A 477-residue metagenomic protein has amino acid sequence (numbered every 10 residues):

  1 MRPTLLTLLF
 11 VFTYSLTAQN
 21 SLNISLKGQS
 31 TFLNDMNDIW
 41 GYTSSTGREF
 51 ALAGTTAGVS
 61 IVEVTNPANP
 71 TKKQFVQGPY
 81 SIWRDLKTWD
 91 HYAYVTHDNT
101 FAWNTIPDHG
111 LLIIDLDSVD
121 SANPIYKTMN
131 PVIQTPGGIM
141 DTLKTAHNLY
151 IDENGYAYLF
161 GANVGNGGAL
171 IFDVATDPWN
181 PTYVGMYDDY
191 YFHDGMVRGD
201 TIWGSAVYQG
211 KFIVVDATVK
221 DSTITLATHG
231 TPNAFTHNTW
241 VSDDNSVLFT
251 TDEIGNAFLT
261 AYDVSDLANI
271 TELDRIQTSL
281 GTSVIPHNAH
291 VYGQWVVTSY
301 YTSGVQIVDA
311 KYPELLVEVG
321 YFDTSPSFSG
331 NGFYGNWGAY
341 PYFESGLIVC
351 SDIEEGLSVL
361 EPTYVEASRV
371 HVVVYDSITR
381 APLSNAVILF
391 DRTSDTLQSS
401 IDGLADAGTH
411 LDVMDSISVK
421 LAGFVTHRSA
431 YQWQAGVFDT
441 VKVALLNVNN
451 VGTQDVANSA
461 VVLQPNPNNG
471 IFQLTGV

Functional and structural regions predicted by a protein language model:
M1-S21, V451-T453, N466: Bacterial Sec-dependent N-terminal signal peptides
L5, V387, S416-R428, Q454-V477: C-terminal outer-membrane/trafficking sorting elements
A18-I378: Feature marking well-ordered beta-strand scaffolds used for ligand recognition
A53, G161, D252-E253, T409-L411 (+2 more regions): Non-cytosolic beta-sheet module surface loops
L360-T379, A444-G470: Residue-level detector of functionally pivotal "anchor" positions at catalytic/ligand-binding pockets or at interdomain
V372, S399-T409, G423, V443-A444: Glycine-centered loop-to-beta-strand initiation motif
A381-S384, F390-H410: Short, acidic Ser/Thr/Gly-rich low-complexity loop/linker segments typical of extracellular and cell-surface proteins
H410, M414-G436, A444-V448: A short, solvent-exposed loop/turn motif at the edges and junctions of modular extracellular/periplasmic domains
